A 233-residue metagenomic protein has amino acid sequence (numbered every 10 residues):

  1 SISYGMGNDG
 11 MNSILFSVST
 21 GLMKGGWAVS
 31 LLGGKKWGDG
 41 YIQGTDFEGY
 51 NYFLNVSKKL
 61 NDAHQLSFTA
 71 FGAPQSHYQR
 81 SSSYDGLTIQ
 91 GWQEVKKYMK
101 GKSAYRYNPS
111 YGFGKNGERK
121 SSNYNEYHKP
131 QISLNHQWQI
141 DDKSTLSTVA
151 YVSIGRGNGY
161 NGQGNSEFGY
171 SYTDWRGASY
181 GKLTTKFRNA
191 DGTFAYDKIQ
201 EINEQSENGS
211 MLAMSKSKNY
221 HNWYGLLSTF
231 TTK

Functional and structural regions predicted by a protein language model:
S1-S17, N219-H221, T229-K233: Outer-membrane beta-barrel transmembrane domain signature of Gram-negative proteins, especially the mid-to-C-terminal
I2, W27-L31, L66-F68, L146-A150 (+1 more regions): Transmembrane beta-strands of outer-membrane beta-barrel proteins
M6-W37, I42-R80, I132-I140: Transmembrane beta-barrel wall of Gram-negative outer-membrane proteins
G7-M11, T45-G49, N123-K129, G157 (+1 more regions): Transmembrane beta-barrel outer-membrane domains
T45, V149-Y151, N161-G164: Composition- and surface-driven signal marking solvent-exposed, interaction-prone regions in large proteins
Q65-N135, Y160-S215: Acidic/polar loop-and-plug regions of large Gram-negative outer-membrane beta-barrel proteins
Y127-S133, D142-G155: P-loop NTPase catalytic cores that bind/hydrolyze ATP
N135, S147-S153, A213, Y220-Y224 (+1 more regions): Exposed, low-structure sequence patches enriched in small/polar residues
